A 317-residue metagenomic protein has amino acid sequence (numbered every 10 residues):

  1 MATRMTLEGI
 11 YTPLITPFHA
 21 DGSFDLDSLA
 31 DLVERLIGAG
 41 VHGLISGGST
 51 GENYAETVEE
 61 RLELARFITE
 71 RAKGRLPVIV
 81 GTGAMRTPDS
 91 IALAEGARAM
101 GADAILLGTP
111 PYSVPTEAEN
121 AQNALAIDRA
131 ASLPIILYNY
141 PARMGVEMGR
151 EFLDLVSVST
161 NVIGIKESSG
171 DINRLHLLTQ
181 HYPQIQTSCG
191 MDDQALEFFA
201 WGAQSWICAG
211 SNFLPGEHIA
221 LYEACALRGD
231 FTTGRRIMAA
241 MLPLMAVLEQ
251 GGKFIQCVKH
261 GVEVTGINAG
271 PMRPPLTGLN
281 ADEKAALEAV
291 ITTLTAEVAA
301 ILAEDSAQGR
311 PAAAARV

Functional and structural regions predicted by a protein language model:
A2-T6, L177, V262, V317: Catalytic cores of TIM-barrel enzymes
T3-G145, D154, I301: Active-site beta->alpha loop and helix N-cap motifs at the rims of alpha/beta catalytic domains
Y11, T50-N53, G83-M85, K166 (+4 more regions): Gly/Ser/Thr-rich beta-alpha loop segments that engage phosphate groups in nucleotides
D25-S28, L32, E60, L64 (+11 more regions): General structural feature for long, well-ordered alpha-helical segments within catalytic domains of soluble enzymes
G40, A72, L76, C189 (+3 more regions): Residues at alpha-helix boundaries and short interhelical turns
A126-A130, P141-E249: Catalytic alpha/beta core domains of metabolic enzymes, predominantly
L196-V317: Structured C-terminal cap/extension of enzyme domains
